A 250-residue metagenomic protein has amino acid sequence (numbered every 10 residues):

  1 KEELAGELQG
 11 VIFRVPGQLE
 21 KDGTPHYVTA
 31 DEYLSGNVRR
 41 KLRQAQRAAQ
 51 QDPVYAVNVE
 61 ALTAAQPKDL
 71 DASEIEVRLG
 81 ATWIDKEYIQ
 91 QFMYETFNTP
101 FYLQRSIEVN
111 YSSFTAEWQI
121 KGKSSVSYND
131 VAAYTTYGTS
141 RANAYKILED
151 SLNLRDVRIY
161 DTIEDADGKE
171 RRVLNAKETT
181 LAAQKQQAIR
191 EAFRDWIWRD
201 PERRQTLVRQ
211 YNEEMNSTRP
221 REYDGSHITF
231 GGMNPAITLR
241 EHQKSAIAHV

Functional and structural regions predicted by a protein language model:
K1-M215: Charged, low-complexity intrinsically disordered regions
S217-V250: Conserved pre-motif I regulatory segment
